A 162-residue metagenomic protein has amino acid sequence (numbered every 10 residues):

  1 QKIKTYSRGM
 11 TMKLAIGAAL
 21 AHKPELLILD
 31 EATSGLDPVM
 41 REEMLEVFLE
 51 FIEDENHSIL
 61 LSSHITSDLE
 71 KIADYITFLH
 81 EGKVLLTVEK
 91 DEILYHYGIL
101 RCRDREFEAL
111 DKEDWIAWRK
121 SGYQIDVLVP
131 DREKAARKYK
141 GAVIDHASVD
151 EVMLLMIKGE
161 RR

Functional and structural regions predicted by a protein language model:
Q1, L29, S34, F78 (+4 more regions): Aromatic-residue detector
Q1-S67, K71-H80: ABC transporter nucleotide-binding domains
K2, M44-V47, I93, A135 (+1 more regions): A general marker of short, structured functional hotspots
S7, L14-I16, Y97, S148 (+1 more regions): Solvent-exposed, flexible loop/coil residues
L27-I28, E106-L110, E133-R137, E151: Short, surface-exposed beta-strand/loop "edge" segments at domain boundaries and coil↔beta transitions
L45-V129: ABC transporter nucleotide-binding domain
W115-R162: C-terminal coupling/interaction segments
